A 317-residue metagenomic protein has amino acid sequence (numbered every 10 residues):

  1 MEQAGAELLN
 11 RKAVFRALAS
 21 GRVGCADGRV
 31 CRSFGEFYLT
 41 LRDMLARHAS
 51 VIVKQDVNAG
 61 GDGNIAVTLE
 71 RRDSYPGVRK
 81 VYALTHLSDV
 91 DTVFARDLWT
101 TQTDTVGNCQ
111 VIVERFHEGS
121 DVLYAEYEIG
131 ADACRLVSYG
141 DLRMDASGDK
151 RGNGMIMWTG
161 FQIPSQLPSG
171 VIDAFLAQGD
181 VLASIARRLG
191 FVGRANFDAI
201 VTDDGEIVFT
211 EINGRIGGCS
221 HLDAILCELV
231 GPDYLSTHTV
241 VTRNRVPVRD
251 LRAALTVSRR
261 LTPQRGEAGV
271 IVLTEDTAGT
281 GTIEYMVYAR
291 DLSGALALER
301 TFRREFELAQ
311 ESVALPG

Functional and structural regions predicted by a protein language model:
M1-A46, V57-A59, R71-V78, T85: Conserved N-proximal alpha/beta basic substrate-recognition cap immediately N-terminal to, or forming the N-lobe
M1-E7, G28-V30, Q55-D56, T237-V240 (+1 more regions): A generic structural motif
A46-I52, D56, T68, L84-G148 (+2 more regions): Phosphate-binding site of ATP-dependent enzymes
D62, L123, F197, I283: Change "...and in nucleic-acid phosphodiester-cleaving endonucleases..." to "...and in nucleic-acid processing enzymes
D73-D91, S120, Y127-V181, N213-T242: ATP-dependent carboxylate/phosphate-activation module, predominantly the ATP-grasp catalytic core and closely related
R96-E118, K150-E206, R243-R265: A long amphipathic alpha-helix within ATP-dependent nucleotide-binding catalytic cores
R187-G193, F197, V201-D233: Glycine- and acidic-residue-rich phosphate-binding/metal-coordinating active-site segment common to enzymes that handle
V230-G317: Peripheral (often C-terminal) accessory segments that flank ATP-dependent C-N-forming ligase machineries
